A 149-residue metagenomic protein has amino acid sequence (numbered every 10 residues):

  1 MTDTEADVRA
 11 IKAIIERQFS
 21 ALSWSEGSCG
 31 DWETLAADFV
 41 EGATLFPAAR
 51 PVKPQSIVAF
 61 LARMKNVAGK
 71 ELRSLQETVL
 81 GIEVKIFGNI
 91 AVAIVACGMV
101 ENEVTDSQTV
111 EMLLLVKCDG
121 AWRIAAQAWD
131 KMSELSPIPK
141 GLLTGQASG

Functional and structural regions predicted by a protein language model:
M1-D38, L142-A147: Short, low-complexity N-terminal intrinsically disordered segments enriched in polar/charged residues
Q18, L35, A43, A93 (+1 more regions): Hydrophobic pocket/interface hotspot
L22, F39, C97-M99, A128-W129: Short beta-strand segments enriched in hydrophobic/aromatic residues within well-folded beta-rich domains
D31, F46-A48, A125: Short, hydrophobic secondary-structure boundary micro-motifs
V40, V79-G81, I124: Hydrophobic residues on conserved beta-strands that form the core of alpha/beta folds
T44-T105: Surface-exposed, charged secondary-structure patches
F60, S107-V110, P137-G149: Non-catalytic cap/lid and distal C-terminal segments of serine-dependent acyl enzymes
Q108-P139: Short beta-strand edge/turn micro-motifs at domain boundaries
